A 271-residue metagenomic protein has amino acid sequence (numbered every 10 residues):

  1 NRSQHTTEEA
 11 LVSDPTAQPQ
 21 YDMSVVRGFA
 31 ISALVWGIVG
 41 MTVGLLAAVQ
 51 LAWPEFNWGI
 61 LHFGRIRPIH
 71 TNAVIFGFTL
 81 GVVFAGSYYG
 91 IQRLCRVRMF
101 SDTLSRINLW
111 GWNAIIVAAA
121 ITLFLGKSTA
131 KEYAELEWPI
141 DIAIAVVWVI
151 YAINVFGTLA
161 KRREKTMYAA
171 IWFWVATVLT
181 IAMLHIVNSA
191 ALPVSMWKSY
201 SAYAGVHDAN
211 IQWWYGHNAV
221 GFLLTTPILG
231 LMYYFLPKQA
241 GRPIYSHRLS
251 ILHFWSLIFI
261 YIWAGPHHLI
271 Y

Functional and structural regions predicted by a protein language model:
N1-G28, E55-I60, Y200-D208: Extramembrane terminal tails and long inter-domain/linker segments of multi-pass membrane proteins
N1-S3, L104, R163: Intrinsically disordered, low-complexity sequence elements enriched in Ser/Thr/Gly/Pro
L11-D22, V149-M167: Cytoplasmic juxtamembrane interface segments
R27-E55, I60-K127, W138-L159, I171-M196 (+2 more regions): Hydrophobic cores of alpha-helical transmembrane segments in multi-pass integral membrane proteins
E132-L136: Segments that form or flank anion-binding pockets
D208-I211, G241: Functional cores that coordinate and move charged inorganic groups
